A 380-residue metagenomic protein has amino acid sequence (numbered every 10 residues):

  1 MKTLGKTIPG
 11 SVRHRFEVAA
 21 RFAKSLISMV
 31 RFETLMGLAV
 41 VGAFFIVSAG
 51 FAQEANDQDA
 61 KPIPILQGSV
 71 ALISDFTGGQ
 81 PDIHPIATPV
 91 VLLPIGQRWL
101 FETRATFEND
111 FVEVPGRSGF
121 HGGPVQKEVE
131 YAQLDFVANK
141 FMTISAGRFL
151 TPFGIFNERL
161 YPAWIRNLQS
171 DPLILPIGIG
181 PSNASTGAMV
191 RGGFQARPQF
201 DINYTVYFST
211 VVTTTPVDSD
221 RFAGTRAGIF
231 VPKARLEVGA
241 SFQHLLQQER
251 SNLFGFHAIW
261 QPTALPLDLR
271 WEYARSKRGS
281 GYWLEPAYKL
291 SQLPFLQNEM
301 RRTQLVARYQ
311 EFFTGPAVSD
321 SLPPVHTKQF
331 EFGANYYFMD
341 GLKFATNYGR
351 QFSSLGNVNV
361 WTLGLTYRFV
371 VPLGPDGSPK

Functional and structural regions predicted by a protein language model:
M1-F32: N-terminal secretory signal peptides that target proteins for export/translocation
E33-S48: Bacterial N-terminal signal peptides
A55-Q67, G79-V211, S219-R221, G228-R235 (+3 more regions): Outer membrane beta-barrel
I65-I73, E102-T106, G147-F149, N203-S209 (+7 more regions): Transmembrane beta-strands of outer-membrane beta-barrel proteins
Q67, Q97-R98, G228-D320, Y367: Detector for outer-membrane/organellar transmembrane beta-barrel domains, recognizing the amphipathic beta-strand
A71-S74, P115-R117, Q169-I174, F242 (+3 more regions): Extracytoplasmic loops and strand-loop junctions of Gram-negative outer membrane beta-barrel proteins
D75-I83, E108-V112, P124, G180-S185 (+5 more regions): Solvent-exposed loop/turn segments connecting transmembrane beta-strands in outer-membrane beta-barrel proteins
V190, V358-K380: Outer-membrane beta-barrel "beta-signal"
